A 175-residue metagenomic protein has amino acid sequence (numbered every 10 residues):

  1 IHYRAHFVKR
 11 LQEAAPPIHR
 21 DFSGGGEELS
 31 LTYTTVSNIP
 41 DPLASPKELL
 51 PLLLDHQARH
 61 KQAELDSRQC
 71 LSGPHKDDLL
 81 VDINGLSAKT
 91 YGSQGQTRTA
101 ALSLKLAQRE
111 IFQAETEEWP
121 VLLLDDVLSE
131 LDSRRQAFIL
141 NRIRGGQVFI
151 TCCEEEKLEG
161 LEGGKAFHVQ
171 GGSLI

Functional and structural regions predicted by a protein language model:
H2-V121, E130-R134, F138-N141, Q147 (+2 more regions): Conserved NTPase motor "head" modules and their coupling/switch loops across ABC/AAA+ ATPases, GTPases, and GHKL ATPases
D125-V127: Walker B catalytic acidic pair
V148, A166-H168: Conserved beta-strand scaffold positions in the cores of enzyme catalytic domains, especially in NTP/NDP-utilizing
